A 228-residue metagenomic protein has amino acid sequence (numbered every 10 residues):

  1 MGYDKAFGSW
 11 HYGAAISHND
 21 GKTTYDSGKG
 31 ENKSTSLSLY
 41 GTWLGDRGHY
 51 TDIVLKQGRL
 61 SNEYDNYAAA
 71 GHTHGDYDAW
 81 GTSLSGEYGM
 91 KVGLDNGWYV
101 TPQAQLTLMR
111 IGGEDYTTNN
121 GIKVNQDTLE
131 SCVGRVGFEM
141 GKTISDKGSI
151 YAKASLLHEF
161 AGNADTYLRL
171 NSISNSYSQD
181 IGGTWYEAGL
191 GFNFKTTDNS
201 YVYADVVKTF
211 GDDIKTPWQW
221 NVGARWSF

Functional and structural regions predicted by a protein language model:
M1-D95, Y99-V100, V207, D212 (+1 more regions): Outer membrane beta-barrel translocator domains of Type V secretion systems
G2, F7, H11-G13, G48 (+7 more regions): Glycine-centered flexibility motif
S9-Y12, M109-R110, G162, N193-F194: Short hydrophobic/aromatic-rich motifs at helix boundaries and adjacent loops
G13-S17, D52-G58, Q103-M109, Y151-L157 (+3 more regions): Transmembrane beta-strands of outer-membrane beta-barrel proteins
I16, G21-E31, L55, R59-S83 (+4 more regions): Extracellular/periplasm-exposed beta-strand and loop segments of Gram-negative cell-envelope proteins, dominated by
S38, T42-W43, V124-F228: Outer membrane beta-barrel transmembrane domains
S61, M90-V92, L106-G112, I144: Short, well-ordered alpha-helical segments in soluble proteins
D95-T101, I111-D115, D146-S149: Short, structured loop/turn "capping" segments at alpha-beta junctions
